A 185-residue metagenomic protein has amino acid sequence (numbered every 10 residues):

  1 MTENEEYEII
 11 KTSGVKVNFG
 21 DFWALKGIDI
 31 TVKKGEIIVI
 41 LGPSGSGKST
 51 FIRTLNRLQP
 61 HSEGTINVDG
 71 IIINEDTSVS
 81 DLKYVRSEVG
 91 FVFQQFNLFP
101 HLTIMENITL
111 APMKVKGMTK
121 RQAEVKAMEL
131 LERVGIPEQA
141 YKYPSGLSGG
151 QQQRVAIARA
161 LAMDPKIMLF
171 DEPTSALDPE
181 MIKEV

Functional and structural regions predicted by a protein language model:
M1-N4: Pre-NBD coupling/linker segments of ABC/ABC-like ATPases
Y7-V185: ABC family nucleotide-binding domain
